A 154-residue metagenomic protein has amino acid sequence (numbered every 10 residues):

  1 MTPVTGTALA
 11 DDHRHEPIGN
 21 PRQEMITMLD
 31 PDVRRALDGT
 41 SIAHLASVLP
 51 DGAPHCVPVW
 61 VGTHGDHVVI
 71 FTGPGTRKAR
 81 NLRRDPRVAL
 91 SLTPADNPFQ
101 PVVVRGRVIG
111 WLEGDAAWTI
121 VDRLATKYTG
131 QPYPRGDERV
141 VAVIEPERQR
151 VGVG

Functional and structural regions predicted by a protein language model:
T2-M28, N97-G154: Charged, gly/pro-rich active-site loop segments
H15-L49: Short, conserved active-site entrance elements at the starts or edges of catalytic domains
L29-D32, C56-V57, G75-R77, T129-G130: A generic local structural motif
P31-V33, H67, A117: Catalytic cores of transferase enzymes with a strong primary signal for eukaryotic protein kinases
R34-R35, W60, R80, P132-P134: Short secondary-structure boundary/capping segments
A36-L37, L82, L124, I144: A generic structural signal for nonpolar/aromatic side chains embedded in well-ordered alpha-helices
G39-T40, R84-D85, E147: Structured helix-beta-strand junction loops
T40-P74, R80, L90-L92, V103: Short beta-strand segments
